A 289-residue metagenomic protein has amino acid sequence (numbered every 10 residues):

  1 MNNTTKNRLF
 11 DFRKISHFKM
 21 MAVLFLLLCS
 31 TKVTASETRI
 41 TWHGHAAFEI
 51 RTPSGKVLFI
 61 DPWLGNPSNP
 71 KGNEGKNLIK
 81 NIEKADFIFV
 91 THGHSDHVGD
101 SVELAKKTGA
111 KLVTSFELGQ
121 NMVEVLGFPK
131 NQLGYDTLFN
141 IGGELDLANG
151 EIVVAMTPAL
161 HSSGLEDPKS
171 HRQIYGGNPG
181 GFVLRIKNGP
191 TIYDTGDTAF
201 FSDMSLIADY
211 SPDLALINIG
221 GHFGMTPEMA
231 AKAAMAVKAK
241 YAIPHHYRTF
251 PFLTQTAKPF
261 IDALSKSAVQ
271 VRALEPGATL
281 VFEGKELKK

Functional and structural regions predicted by a protein language model:
M1-S16: N-terminal secretory signal peptides that target proteins for export/translocation
F12-F18, L24-V57, L64-N66, N73 (+3 more regions): Zn-dependent metallo-beta-lactamase
A35-T38, T52-L58, E144-A155, R185-I192 (+1 more regions): Beta-strand-turn-beta hairpins that frame and shape the catalytic cleft of phosphate-ester-processing enzymes
P53-S95, G99-K106, Q120, L126-K130 (+2 more regions): Pre-active-site segment of Zn-dependent metallo-hydrolases
I60-P62, A85-G93, V113-F116, I192-G196 (+3 more regions): Active-site neighborhood of phospho(di)ester-bond hydrolases with catalytic His/Asp-centered motifs
N66-P67, S95-G99, G119-M122, G143-L145 (+5 more regions): Active-site environment of divalent metal-dependent phosphoester hydrolases
L112, E124-A148, A231, M235-K289: Binuclear metal-ion centers of metallo-dependent hydrolases, dominated by the metallo-beta-lactamase
S163-A236: Active-site-proximal loop/helix segments of hydrolase catalytic cores
